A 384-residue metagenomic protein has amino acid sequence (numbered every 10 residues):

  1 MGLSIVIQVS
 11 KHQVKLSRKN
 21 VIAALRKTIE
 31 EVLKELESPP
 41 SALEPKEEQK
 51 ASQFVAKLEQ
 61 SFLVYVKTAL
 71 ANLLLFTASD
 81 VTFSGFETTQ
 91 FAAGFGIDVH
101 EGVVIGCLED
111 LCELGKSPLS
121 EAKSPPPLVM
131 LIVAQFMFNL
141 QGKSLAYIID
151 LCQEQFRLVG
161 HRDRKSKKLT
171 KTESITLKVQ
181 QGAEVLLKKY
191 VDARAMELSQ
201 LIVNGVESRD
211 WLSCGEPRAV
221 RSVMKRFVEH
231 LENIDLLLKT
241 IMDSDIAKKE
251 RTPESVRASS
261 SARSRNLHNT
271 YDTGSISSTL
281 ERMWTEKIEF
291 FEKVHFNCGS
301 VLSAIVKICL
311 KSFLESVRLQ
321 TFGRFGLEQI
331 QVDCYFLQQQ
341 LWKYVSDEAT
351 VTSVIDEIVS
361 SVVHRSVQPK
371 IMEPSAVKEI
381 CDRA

Functional and structural regions predicted by a protein language model:
M1-A384: Long alpha-helical rod scaffolds of large eukaryotic non-enzymatic complex subunits
